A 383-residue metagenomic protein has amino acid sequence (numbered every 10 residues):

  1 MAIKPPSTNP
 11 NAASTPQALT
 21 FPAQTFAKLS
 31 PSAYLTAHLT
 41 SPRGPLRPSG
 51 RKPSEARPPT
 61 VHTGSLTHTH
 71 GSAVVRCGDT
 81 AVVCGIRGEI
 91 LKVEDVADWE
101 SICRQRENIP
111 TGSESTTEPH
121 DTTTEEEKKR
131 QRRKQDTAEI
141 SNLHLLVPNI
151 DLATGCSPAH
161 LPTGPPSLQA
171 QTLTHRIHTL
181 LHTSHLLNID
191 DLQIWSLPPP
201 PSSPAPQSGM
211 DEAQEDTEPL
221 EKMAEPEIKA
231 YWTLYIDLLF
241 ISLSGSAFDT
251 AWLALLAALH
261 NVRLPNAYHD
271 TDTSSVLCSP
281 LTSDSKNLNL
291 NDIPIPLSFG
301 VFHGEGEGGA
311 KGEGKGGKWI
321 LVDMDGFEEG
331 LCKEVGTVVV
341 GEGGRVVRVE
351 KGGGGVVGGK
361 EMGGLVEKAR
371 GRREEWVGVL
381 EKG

Functional and structural regions predicted by a protein language model:
A2-G383: Polyanion-binding surfaces on beta-sheet-dominated domains and ring/shell assemblies
